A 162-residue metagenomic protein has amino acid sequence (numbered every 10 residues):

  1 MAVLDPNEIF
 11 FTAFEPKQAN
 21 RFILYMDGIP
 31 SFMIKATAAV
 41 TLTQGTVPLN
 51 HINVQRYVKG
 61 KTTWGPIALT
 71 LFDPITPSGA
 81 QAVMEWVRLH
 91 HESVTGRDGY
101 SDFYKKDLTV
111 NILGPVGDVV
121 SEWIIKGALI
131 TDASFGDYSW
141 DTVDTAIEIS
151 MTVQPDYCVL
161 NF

Functional and structural regions predicted by a protein language model:
M1-F162: Glycine-rich, low-complexity intrinsically disordered segments
